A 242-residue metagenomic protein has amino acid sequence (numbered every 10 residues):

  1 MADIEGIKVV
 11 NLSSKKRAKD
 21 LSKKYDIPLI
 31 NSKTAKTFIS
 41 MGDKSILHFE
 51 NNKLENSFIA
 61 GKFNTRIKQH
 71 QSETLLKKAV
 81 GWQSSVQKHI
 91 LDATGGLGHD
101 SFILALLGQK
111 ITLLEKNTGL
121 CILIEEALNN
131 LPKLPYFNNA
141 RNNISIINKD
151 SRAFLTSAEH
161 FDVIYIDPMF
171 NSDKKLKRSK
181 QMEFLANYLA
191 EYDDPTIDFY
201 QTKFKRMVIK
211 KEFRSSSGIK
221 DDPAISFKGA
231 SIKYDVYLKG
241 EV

Functional and structural regions predicted by a protein language model:
M1-H89, L106, V242: S-adenosyl-L-methionine
Q87, F161-I164, F204: Local beta-strand N-terminus motif with an aromatic residue
H89, Q109-T112, N143, K205-R206: Residues at the starts of beta-strands that form the adenosine-phosphate
A93: Conserved beta-strand/loop positions that form the S-adenosyl-L-methionine
L97-Q109: Conserved SAM-binding loop of SAM-dependent methyltransferases across substrates and taxa, primarily the Class I
L114-V163: S-adenosyl-L-methionine
M169-P195: Mobile active-site "lid"/loop adjacent to the S-adenosyl-L-methionine
P195-K239: Conserved Class I SAM-dependent methyltransferase catalytic core
